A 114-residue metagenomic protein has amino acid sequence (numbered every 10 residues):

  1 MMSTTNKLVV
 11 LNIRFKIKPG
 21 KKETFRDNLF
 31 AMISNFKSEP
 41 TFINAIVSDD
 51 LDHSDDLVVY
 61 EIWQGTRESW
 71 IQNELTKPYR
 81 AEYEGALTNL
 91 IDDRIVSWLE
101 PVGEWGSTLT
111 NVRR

Functional and structural regions predicted by a protein language model:
M1-K7, I46-L57, E82-R114: Glycine-rich beta-strand-turn "strand-cap" elements at beta-sheet edges
V9-K16, A45-L75: Short, well-ordered beta-strand segments in beta-rich or mixed alpha/beta enzyme and ligand-binding folds
I17-P19, Q64-G65, E100-G103: Non-catalytic surface loops within mature trypsin-like serine protease
P19-N44, P78-Y83: Short amphipathic alpha-helical segments
K22-T24, S54, E68-S69, W105: Intrinsically disordered, low-complexity acidic/polar segments
F30, L75-P78, N111-R114: Short intrinsically disordered coil segments
E39-I43, I62-W98: An amphipathic, aromatic/His-enriched active-site/gating alpha helix that lines ligand/cofactor pockets
